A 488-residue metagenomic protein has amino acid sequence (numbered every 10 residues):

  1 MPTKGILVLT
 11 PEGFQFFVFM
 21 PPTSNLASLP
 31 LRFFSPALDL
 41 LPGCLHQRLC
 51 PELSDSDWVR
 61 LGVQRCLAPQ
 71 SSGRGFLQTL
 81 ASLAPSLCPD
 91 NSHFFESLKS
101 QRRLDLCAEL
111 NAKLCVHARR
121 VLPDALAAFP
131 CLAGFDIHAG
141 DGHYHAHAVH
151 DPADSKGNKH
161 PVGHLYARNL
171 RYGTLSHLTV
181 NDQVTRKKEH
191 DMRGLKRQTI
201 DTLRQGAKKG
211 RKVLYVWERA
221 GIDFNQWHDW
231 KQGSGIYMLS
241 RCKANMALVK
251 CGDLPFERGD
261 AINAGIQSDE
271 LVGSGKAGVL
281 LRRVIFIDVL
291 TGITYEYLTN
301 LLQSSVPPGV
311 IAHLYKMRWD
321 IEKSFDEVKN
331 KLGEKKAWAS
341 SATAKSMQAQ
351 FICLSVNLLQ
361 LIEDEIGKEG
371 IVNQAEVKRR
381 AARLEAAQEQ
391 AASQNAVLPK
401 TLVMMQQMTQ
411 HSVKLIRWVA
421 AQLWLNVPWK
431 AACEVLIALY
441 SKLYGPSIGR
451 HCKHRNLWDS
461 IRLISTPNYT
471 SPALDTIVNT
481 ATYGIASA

Functional and structural regions predicted by a protein language model:
P2-E52, F129, P255-L290, N330 (+1 more regions): A short, flexible helix-boundary coil/loop motif
E52-D105: Short, positively charged, Gly/Tyr-enriched micro-motifs that form contact patches at catalytic or ligand/partner
L61, F76-L77, P89-F95, F135-H145 (+8 more regions): Short, conserved catalytic/metal-binding motifs centered on acidic residues
F95-R171: Active-site-proximal, Lys/Arg-enriched surface segment that forms a nucleic-acid-binding/basic interface patch
T179-I293, V435: An internal, acidic/charged active-site-proximal segment that coordinates divalent cations and/or engages
E296-R318: Extended, non-catalytic structural segments that build the interaction scaffolds of large macromolecular assemblies
I311-A339: Short amphipathic alpha-helical "interface-anchor" segments enriched in bulky aromatics
W338-D364: Basic, amphipathic alpha-helical segments enriched in Lys/Arg and hydrophobic/aromatic residues
